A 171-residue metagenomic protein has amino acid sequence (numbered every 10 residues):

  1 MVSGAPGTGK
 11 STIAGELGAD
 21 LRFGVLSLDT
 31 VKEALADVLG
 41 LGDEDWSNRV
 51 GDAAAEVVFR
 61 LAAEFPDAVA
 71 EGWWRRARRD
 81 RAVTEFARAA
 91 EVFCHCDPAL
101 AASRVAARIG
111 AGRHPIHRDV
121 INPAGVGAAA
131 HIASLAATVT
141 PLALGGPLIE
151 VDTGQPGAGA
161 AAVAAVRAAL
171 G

Functional and structural regions predicted by a protein language model:
V2: Hydrophobic anchor at the beta1->P-loop junction of P-loop NTPases
P6: The conserved Walker
G9: Conserved glycine(s) of the Walker
T12-A63: Conserved substrate/cofactor phosphate-moiety recognition/catalytic segment in nucleotide-dependent phosphotransferases
V25, A89-F93, L148-E150: Conserved beta-strand scaffold positions in the cores of enzyme catalytic domains, especially in NTP/NDP-utilizing
R49-P98: Glycine-rich phosphate-binding loop used to anchor ATP phosphates in small-molecule kinases, encompassing both
A99-V105: Switch/connector loops and helix/strand junctions flanking conserved nucleotide-binding motifs in nucleotide-processing
G110-A161: Small-molecule kinase domains that catalyze NTP-dependent phosphoryl transfer to phosphate-bearing small molecules
